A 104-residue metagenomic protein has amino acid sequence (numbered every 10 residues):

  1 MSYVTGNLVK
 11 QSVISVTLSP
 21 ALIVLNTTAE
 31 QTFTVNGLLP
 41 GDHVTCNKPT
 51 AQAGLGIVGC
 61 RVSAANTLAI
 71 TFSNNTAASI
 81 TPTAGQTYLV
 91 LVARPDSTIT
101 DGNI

Functional and structural regions predicted by a protein language model:
M1-L38, L68, S79-I104: Extracellular receptor-binding modules and their adjoining Ser/Thr/Gly/Asp/Asn-rich linkers
N26, A53-L55: Short solvent-exposed loop/turn micro-motifs enriched in small/polar/acidic residues
L38-P49: Short, surface-exposed alpha-helix to beta-strand junction/turn motifs within ectodomains of secreted and cell-envelope
T45-N47, T71, L91-A93: Residues in well-ordered beta-strands of folded domains
P49-A53, P95: Change "in extracellular beta-sheet-rich domains … of secreted and cell-surface proteins" to "in beta-sheet-rich domains
G56-Q86: Structured beta-strand segments within beta-sheet-rich domains
